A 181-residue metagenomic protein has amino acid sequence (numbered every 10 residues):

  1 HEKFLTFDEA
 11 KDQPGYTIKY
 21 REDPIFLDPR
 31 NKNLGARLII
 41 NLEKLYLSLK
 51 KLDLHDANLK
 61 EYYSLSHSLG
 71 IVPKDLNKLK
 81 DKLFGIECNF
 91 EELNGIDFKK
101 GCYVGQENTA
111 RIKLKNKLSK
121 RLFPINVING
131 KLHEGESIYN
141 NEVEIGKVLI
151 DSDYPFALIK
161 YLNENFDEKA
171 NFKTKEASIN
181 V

Functional and structural regions predicted by a protein language model:
H1-L69, Y139-N140: Acidic, low-complexity central loop/insert segments
K11-Q13, I18-P24, N94-Q106, S152: Hydrophobic transmembrane alpha-helix bundles
E22-I40, D81-G101: The conserved catalytic core of RNA pseudouridine synthases
A36, S64, D75, D81 (+2 more regions): Conserved active-site beta-strand-loop modules that form the wall/rim of enzyme catalytic pockets and either contain
S48-K51, K78-L79, E136, E168-A170: Short, charged, solvent-exposed linker or helix-capping segments at domain edges/interfaces that act as flexible hinges
N58-K60, L65-F90: Short, conserved active-site entrance elements at the starts or edges of catalytic domains
I86-I96, Q106, A110-V181: Glycine-rich, small/acidic residue-mixed loop/short-helix segments
